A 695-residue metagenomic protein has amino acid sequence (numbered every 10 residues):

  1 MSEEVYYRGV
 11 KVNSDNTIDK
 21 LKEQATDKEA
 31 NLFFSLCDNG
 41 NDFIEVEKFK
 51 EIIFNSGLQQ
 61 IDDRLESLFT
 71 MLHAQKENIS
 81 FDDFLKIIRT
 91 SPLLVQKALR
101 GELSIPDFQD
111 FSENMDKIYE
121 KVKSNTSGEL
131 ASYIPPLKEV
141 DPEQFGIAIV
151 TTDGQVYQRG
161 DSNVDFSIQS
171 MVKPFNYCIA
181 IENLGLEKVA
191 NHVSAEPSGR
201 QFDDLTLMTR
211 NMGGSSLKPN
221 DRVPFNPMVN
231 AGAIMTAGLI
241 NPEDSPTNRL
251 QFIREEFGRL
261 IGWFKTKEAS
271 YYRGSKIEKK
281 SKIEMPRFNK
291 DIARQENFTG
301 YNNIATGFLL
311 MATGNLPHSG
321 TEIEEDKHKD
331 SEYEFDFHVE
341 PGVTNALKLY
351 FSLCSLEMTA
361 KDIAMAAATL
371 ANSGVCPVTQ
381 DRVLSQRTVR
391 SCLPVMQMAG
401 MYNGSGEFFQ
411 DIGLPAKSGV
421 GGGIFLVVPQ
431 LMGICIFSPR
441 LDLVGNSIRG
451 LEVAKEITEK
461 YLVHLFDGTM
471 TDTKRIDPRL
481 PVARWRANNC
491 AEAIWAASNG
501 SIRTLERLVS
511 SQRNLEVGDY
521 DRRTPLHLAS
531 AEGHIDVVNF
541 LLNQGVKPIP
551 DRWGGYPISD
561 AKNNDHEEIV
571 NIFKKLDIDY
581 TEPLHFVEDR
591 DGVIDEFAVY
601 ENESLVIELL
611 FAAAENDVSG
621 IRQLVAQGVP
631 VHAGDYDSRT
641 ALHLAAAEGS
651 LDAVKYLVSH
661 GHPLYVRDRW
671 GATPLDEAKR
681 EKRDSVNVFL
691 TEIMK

Functional and structural regions predicted by a protein language model:
N13-T17, Q24, A30-N31, G40 (+3 more regions): Structured C-terminal helix/loop/strand segments within mature extracytoplasmic catalytic/sensor domains
A25-F43, D62-N78: Primarily EF-hand calcium-binding motifs
A98-K117, S127, A180-E324, K329-S355 (+1 more regions): Active-site-adjacent helix/loop patches that line small-molecule binding or acyl-intermediate pockets
G154, S167-E187, A366, I434: Active-site SXXK
E516, P548-I549, T581, H632 (+1 more regions): Ankyrin-repeat junction/capping positions
